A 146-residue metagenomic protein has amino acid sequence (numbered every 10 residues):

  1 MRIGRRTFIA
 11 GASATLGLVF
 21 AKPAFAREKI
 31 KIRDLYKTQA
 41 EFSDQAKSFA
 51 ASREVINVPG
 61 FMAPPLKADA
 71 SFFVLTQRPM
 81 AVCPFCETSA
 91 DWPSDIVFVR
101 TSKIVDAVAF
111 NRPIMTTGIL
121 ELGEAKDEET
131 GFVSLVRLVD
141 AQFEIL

Functional and structural regions predicted by a protein language model:
M1-I3, T7-A26: N-terminal export signals
F25-L146: OB-fold and OB-like single-stranded nucleic-acid-recognition modules and their adjacent interaction interfaces
